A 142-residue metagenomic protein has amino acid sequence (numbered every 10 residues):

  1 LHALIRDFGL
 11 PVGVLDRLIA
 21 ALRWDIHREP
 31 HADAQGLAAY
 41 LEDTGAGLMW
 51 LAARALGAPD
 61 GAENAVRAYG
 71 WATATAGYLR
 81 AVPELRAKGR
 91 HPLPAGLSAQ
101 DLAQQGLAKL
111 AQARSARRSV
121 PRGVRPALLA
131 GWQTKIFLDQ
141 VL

Functional and structural regions predicted by a protein language model:
L1-L4, F8-R23, L37, L41-W50 (+3 more regions): Catalytic cores of Mg2+-dependent Asp-rich isoprenoid enzymes
W24-G36: Acidic/His metal-coordination segments adjacent to aromatic residues that form catalytic metal sites in metalloenzymes
A53: Hydrophobic pocket-lining residues within nucleotide cofactor-binding pockets
